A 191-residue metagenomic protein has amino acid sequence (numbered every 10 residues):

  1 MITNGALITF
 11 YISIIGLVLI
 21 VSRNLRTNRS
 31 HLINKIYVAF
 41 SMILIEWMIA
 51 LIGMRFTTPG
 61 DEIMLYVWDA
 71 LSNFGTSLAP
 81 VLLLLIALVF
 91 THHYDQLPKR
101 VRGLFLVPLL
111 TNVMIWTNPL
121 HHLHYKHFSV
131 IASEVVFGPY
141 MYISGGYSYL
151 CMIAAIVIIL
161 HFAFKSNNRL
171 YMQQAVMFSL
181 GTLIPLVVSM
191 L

Functional and structural regions predicted by a protein language model:
M1-L17, S30-L120, Y140-I153: Individual alpha-helical transmembrane segments in multi-pass integral membrane proteins
L7, G53, R169-L191: Interfacial "cap-and-anchor" motif at the non-cytosolic start of specific transmembrane alpha-helices
V21-R29, L88-H93, I159-N168: Structural signal for the C-terminal ends of transmembrane alpha-helices and the immediately following loop
V21-S22, I52, I86, I159 (+1 more regions): Alpha-helical transmembrane segments of multipass membrane proteins
N24-L25, N112-T117, S189-L191: Hydrophobic alpha-helical transmembrane segments
T117-L123, N167-N168: Residues that cap or delimit alpha-helices
Y125-Y142: Juxtamembrane membrane-water interface segments that cap and precede transmembrane helices
